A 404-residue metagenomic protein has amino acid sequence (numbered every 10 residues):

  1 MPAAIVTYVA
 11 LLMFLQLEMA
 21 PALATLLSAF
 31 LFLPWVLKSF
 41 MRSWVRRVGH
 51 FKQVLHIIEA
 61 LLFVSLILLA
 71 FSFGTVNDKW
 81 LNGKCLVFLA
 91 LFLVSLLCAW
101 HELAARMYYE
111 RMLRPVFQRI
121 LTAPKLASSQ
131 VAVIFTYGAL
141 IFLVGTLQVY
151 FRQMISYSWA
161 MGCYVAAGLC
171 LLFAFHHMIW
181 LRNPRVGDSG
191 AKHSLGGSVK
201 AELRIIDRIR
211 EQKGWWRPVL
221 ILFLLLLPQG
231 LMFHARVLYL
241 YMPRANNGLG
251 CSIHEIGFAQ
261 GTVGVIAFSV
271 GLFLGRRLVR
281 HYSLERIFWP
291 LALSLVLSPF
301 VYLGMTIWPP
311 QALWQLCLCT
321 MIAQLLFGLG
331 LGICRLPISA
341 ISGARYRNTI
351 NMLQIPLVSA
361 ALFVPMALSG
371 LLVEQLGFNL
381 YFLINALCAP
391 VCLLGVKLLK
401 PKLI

Functional and structural regions predicted by a protein language model:
M1-W35, R217-I221, L225-A245: Helix-loop boundary and gating motifs at the non-cytosolic
L33-S39, I256-R280, L291, L295-S298 (+1 more regions): Transmembrane alpha-helices of Major Facilitator/SLC transporters
L37-H50, V270-R286, V373-E374: Helix-to-loop junctions at the C-terminal end of transmembrane segments in multipass secondary transporters
A60-L81, L293-Q311: C-terminal ends and interior cores of transmembrane alpha-helices in multi-pass membrane transporters/permeases
I120-G145, I355-M366: Glycine-rich segments within core transmembrane alpha-helices of 12-TM secondary carriers
R185-V219: Juxtamembrane intracellular "pre-TM" segments in multi-pass secondary transporters
R286-I333: C-terminal transmembrane helical hairpin of 12-TM major facilitator-type secondary transporters
A344-E374: A late C-terminal transmembrane helix in Major Facilitator Superfamily
